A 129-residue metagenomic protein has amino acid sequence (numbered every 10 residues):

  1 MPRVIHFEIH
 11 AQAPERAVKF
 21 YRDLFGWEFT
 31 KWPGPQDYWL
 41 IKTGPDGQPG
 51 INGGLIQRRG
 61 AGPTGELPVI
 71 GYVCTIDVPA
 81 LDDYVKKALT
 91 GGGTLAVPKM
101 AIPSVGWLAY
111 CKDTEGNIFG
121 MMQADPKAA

Functional and structural regions predicted by a protein language model:
M1-K19, G71-I76, Q123-A129: N-terminal beta-strand motif that seeds the catalytic metal site of vicinal oxygen chelate
P2, E8-G50, T90: Core segments of cupin and vicinal oxygen chelate
I9, T30, V85-A129: Vicinal oxygen chelate
E15-R16, D82-D83, G106: Short alpha-helical
E28-P68, I118-Q123: Conserved short beta-strand elements that form part of the metal-binding/catalytic scaffold of enzyme active sites
Y38-L40, T75, L108-Y110: Conserved hydrophobic/aromatic beta-strand scaffold that supports enzyme active sites
P63-G93: Mid-chain, well-packed structural core segment of small domains
